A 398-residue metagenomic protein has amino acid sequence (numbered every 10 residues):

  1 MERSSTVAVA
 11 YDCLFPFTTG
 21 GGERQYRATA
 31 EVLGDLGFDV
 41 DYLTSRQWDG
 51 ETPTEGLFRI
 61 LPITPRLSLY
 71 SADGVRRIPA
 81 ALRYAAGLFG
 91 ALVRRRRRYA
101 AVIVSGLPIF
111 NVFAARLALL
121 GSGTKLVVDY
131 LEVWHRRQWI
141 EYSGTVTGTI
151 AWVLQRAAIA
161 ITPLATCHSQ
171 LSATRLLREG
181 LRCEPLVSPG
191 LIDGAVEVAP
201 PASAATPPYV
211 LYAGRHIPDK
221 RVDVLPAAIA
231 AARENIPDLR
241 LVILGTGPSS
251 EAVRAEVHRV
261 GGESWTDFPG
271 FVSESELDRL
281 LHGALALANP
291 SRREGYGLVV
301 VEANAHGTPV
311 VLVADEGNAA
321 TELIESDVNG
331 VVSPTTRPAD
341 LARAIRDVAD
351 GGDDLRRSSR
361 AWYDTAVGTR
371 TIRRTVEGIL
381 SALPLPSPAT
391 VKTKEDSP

Functional and structural regions predicted by a protein language model:
F110-F113, L117-G121, T145-A165: Membrane-proximal helix-turn-helix segments that form the acceptor-binding/catalytic region of lipid-linked
T166, A202-I229, V242: Conserved donor-binding/catalytic core segment of Leloir-type glycosyltransferases
R254-V272: Nucleotide-activated donor-binding/catalytic signature segment of Leloir-type glycosyltransferases, i.e., the conserved
F271-V272, R279-A284: Short alpha-helical donor nucleotide-sugar binding micro-motif in glycosyltransferases
R292: Aromatic "clamp/platform" in nucleotide-sugar-dependent glycosyltransferases that forms part of the donor/acceptor
P309-A314: Short hydrophobic beta-strand element within catalytic cores of glycosyltransferases and related nucleotide-activated
E325-P338, R346-G352: Conserved acidic donor-binding segment of nucleotide-sugar-dependent glycosyltransferases
T336, D350-L383: A charged, aromatic-enriched C-terminal amphipathic alpha-helix characteristic of glycosyltransferases across folds
